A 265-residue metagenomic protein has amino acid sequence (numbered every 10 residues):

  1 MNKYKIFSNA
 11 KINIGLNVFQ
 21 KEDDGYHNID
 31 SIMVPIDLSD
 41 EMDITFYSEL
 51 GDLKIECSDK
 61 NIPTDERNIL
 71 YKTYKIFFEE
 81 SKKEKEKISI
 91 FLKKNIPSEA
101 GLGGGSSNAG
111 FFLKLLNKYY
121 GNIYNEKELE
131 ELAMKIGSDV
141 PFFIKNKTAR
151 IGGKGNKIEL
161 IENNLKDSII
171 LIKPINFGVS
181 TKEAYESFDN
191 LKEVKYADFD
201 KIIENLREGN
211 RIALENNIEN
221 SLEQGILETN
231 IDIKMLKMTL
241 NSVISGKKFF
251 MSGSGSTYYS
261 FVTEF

Functional and structural regions predicted by a protein language model:
M1-A100, K118-E128, E162-N163: ATP-binding N-lobe of GHMP and related small-molecule kinases
I14, M42-I44, L70, G105 (+4 more regions): Residue-level signal for inorganic ion chemistry
L16, D40-I44, D139-F143, A149-R150 (+1 more regions): Short beta-strand scaffold segments in enzyme catalytic cores
K72-E80, E128, L132-K135, M235 (+1 more regions): Generic non-transmembrane alpha-helical segments
F91-Y120, S138, K248-Y258: Glycine/serine-rich anion-binding loops at beta->alpha junctions that coordinate negatively charged ligand groups
L113-R150: Contiguous, small/hydrophobic- and glycine-enriched helical/loop subdomains that border and often "cap" functional
K145, R150-K248: Conserved, helical-rich catalytic subdomain that frames metal- and/or nucleotide-binding sites in enzyme alpha/beta
V262-F265: Helix N-cap motif at beta-to-alpha junctions
